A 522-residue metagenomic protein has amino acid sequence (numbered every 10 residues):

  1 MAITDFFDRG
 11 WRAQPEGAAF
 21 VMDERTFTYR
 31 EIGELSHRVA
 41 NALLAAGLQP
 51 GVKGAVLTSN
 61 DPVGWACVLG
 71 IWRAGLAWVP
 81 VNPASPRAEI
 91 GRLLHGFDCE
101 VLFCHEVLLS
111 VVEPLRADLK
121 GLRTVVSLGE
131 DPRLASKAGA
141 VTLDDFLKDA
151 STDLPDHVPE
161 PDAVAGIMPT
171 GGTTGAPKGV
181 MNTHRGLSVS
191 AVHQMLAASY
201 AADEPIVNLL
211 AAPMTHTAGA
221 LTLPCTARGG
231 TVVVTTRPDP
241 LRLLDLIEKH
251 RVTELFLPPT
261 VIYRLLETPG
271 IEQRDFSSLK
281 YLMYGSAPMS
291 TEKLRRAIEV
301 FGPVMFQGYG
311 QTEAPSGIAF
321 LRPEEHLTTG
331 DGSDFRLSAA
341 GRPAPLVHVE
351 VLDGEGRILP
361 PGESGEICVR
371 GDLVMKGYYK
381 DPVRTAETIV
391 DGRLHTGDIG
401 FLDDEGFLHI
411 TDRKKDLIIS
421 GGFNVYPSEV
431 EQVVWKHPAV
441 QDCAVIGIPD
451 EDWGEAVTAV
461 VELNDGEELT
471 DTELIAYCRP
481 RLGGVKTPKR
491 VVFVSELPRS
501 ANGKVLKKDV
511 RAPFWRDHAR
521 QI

Functional and structural regions predicted by a protein language model:
I3, D8, E16-D61, L69 (+2 more regions): Conserved AMP-binding/adenylate-forming core of the ANL superfamily
E16, S127, A140, K148-P169 (+4 more regions): Conserved pre-ATP/AMP-binding loop-to-beta segment of ANL
T28-E31, A165-V189: Conserved AMP-binding A3 loop
G33-V39, K148, V180-D203, A211 (+2 more regions): Conserved structural elements of the adenylate-forming
N41, A45-A46, R73-D145, D465-E467: Structural core segment of the AMP-binding/adenylate-forming
S85, L102-C104, L255, G371 (+7 more regions): AMP-binding/adenylate-forming catalytic core of the ANL superfamily
S188-V207, T215-E254, T268: Conserved AMP-binding/adenylation subdomain of ANL enzymes
A227, V252-F256, L266-D334, H348: Gly/Ser/Thr-rich phosphate-binding loop
